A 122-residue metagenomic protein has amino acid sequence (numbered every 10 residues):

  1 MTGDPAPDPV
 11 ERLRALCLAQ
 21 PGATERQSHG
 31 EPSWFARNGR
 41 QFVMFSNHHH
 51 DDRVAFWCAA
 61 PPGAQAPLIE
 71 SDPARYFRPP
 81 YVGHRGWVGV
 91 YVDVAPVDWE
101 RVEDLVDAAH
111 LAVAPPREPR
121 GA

Functional and structural regions predicted by a protein language model:
M1-A122: Charge-dense, helix-prone N-terminal extensions
